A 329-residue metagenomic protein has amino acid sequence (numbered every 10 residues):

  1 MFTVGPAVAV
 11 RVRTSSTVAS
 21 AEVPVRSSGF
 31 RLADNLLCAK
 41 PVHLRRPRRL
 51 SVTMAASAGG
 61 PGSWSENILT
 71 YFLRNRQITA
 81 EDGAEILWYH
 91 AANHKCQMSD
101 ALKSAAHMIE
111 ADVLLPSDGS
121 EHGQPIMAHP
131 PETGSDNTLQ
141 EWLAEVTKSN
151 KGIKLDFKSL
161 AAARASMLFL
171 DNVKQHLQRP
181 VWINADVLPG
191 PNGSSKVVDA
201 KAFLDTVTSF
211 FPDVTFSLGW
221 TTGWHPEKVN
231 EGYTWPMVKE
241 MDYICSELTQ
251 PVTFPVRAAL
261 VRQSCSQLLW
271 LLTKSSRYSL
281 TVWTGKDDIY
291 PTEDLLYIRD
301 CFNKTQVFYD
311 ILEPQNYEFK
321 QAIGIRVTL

Functional and structural regions predicted by a protein language model:
M1-V25, G29: N-terminal chloroplast transit peptides
F2-G5, V10-R11, C38, R45-R46 (+1 more regions): Phosphate-group recognition and catalysis centered on beta-loop-alpha active-site segments
T14-S16, G29, D34, H43 (+1 more regions): Sequence-pattern detector for short linear motifs and compositional/periodic biases rather than a specific fold
T17, G29-F30, H107, T305: A subset of signal/propeptide-processing and intrinsically disordered low-complexity segments in secreted/extracellular
E22, D34-N35, K40: Intrinsically disordered, low-complexity polyampholyte segments enriched for Lys and acidic residues
